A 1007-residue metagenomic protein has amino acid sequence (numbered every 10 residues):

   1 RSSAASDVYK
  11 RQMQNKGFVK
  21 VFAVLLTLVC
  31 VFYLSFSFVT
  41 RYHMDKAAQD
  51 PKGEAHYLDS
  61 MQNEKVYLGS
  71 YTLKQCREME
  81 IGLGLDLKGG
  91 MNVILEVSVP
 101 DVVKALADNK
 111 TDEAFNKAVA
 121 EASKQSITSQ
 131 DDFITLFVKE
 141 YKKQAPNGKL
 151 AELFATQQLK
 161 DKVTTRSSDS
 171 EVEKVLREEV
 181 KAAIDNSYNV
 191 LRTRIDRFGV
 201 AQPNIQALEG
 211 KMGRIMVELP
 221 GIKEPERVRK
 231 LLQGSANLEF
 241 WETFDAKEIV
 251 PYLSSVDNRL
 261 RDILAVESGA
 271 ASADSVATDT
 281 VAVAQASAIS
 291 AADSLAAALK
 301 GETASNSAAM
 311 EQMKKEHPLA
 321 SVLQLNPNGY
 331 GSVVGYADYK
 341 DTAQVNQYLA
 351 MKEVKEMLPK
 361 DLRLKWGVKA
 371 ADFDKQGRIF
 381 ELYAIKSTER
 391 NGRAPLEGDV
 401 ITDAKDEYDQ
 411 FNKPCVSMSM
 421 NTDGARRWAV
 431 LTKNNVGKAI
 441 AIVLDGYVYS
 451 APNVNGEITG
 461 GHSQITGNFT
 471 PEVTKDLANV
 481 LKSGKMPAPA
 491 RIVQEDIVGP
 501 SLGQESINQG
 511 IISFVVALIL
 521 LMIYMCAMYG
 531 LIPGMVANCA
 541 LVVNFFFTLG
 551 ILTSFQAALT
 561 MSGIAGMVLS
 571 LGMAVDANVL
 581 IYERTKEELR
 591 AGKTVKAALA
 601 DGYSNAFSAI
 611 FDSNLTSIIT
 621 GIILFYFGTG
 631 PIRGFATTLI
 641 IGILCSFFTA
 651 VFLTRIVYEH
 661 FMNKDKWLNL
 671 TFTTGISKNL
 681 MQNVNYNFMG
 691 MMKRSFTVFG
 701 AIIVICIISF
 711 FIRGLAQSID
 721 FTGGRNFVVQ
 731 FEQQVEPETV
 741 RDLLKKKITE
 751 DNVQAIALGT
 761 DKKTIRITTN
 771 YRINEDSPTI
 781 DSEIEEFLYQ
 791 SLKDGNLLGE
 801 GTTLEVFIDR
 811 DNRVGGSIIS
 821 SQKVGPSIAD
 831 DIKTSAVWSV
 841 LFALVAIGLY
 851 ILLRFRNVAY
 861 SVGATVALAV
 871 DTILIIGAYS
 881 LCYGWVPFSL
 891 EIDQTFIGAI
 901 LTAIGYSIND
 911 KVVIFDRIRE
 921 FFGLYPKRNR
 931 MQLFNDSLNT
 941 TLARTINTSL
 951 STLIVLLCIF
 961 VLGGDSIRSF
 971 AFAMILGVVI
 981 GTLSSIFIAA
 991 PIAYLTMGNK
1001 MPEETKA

Functional and structural regions predicted by a protein language model:
S2-Y9: Short, small-residue-biased leader/transition segments that mark boundaries at the very start of proteins
V8, K20, V24, V543 (+5 more regions): Hydrophobic alpha-helical transmembrane segments of membrane transport and translocation systems, primarily multi-pass
K10-V29, Y33-R77, I81, K104-K142 (+4 more regions): Interfacial helix-loop-helix hairpins and adjacent transmembrane helices of multi-pass alpha-helical membrane proteins
S35-H43, N63-E64, E78-M91, L95-D445 (+4 more regions): Non-transmembrane, solvent-exposed regions of membrane trafficking/translocation machinery
L191, S501-L521, M573, K593-T629 (+11 more regions): Pore- and gate-forming transmembrane helices of large, multi-pass membrane proteins
E218, G460-Q464, E472-L520, N796-V845: Juxtamembrane "pre-transmembrane" interface segments
A527, L531-I581, S861-E920, F987: Hydrophobic transmembrane alpha-helices and their membrane-interface caps in long multi-pass transport proteins
G572-T616, E659-W667, S880, V886-T948 (+1 more regions): Cytosolic juxtamembrane regions of multi-pass inner-membrane proteins
